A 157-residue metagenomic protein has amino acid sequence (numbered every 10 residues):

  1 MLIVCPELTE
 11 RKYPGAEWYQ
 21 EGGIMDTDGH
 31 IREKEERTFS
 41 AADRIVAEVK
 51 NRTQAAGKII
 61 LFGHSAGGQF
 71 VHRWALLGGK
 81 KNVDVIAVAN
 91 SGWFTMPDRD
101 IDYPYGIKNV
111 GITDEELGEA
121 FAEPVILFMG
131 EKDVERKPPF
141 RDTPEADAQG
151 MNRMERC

Functional and structural regions predicted by a protein language model:
M1-I60: Serine-hydrolase catalytic machinery in alpha/beta-hydrolase-like enzymes
L2-I3, A55-K58, K81-V85, F121-V125: Loop/turn elements at helix/coil->beta-strand transitions in domains of secreted/extracellular proteins
T9-R11, A66-G68, W93-F94, K132-V134: Short, solvent-exposed loop/turn segments at secondary-structure junctions
H30-T38, G63, L117, Q149-R156: Extracytoplasmic/periplasmic, Sec-exported soluble proteins
A47-E48, R73, G111-E115: A generic local structural motif
L61-G63, A89: Short beta-strand immediately N-terminal to the catalytic nucleophile in serine-hydrolase-like folds
G68-G79: Short glycine-enriched nucleophile-adjacent loop and the immediately C-terminal alpha-helix near the catalytic center
D84-V85, N90-C157: The feature captures the conserved acid-bearing segment of alpha/beta-hydrolase catalytic domains
